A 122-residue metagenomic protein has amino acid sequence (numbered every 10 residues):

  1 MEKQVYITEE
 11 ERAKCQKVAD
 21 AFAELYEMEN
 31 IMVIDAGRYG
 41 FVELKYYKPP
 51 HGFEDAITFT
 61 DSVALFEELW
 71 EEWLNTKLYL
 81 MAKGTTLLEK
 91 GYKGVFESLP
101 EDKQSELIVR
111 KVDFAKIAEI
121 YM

Functional and structural regions predicted by a protein language model:
M1-Q4, A118-M122: Short intrinsically disordered terminal tails
E2-E29: Negatively charged, low-complexity tracts enriched in Asp/Glu with abundant Ser/Thr
A23-Y26, W73, Y121-M122: Generic secondary-structure transition motif, activating predominantly at the C-termini of alpha-helices
N30-I34: Broad, structure-driven detector of short, well-ordered beta-strand segments within folded domains
D35-F114: Acidic, low-complexity, intrinsically disordered interaction modules
